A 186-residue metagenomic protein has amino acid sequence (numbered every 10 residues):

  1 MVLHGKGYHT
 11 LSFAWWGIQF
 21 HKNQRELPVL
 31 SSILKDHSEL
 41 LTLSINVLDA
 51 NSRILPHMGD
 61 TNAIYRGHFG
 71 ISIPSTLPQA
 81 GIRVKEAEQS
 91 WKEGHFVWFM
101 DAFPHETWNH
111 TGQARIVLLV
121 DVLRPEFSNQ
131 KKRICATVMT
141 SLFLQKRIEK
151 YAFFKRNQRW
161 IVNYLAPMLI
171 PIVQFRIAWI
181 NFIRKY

Functional and structural regions predicted by a protein language model:
M1-S44, L48-M58, N129-Y186: Fe(II)/2-oxoglutarate oxygenase catalytic core
Y8, L40-T42, R53, I64-H68 (+3 more regions): Extracellular structured ligand-interaction cores
S12-A14, S44-N46, H57, G70 (+3 more regions): Residues in well-ordered beta-strands of folded domains
W16, L48-A50, S72-P74, A87 (+1 more regions): Generic structural motif
H37, T61-A63, T111: Intrinsically disordered, low-complexity regulatory regions enriched in Ser/Pro/Gly/Thr and acidic residues
I45-L48, I54, Y65-G67, I82 (+1 more regions): Long, contiguous hydrophobic alpha-helical segments, chiefly transmembrane helices and signal peptides
V47-D49, D60-T76: Short, conserved beta-strand element in jelly-roll/cupin
L77-W160: Catalytic core of Fe(II)/2-oxoglutarate
